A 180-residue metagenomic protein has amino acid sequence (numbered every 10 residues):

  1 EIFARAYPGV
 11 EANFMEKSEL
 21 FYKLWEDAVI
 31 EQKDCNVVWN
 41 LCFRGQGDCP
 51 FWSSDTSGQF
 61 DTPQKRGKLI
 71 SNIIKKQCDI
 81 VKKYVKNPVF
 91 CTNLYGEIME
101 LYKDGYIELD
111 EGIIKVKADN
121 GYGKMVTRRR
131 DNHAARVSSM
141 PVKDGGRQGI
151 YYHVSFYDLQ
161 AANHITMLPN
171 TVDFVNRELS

Functional and structural regions predicted by a protein language model:
A4-Y7, W52-Q64, V154-L168: Glycine- and acidic
F14-G145: Gly/Pro-rich turn-and-neighbor structural signature
D119-G121, R129, A134-S180: Structured mid-domain segments that build the active-site/substrate or prosthetic-cofactor binding neighborhood
